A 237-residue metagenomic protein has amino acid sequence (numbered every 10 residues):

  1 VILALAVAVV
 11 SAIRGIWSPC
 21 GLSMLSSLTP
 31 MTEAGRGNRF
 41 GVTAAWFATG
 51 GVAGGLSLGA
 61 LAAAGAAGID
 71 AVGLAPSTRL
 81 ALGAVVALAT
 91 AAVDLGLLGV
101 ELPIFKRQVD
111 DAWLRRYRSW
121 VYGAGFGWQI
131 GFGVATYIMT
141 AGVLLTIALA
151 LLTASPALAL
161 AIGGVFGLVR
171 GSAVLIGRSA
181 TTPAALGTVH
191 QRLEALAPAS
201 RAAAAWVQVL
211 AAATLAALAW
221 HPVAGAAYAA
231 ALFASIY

Functional and structural regions predicted by a protein language model:
V1-P19, A75-A92, T153-G171, Y228-A229: Alpha-helical transmembrane segments
V7-G59: Juxtamembrane transmembrane-helix termini in multi-pass membrane transport proteins
L22-A34, L102-R107, G142-A148, A180-T188: Re-entrant/interfacial helical elements at transmembrane boundaries that shape and gate the permeation pathway
R39-A67, G177, H190-A216: Selective hydrophobic functional segments
A63-A67, W128-T153, Q208-F233: Alpha-helical transmembrane segments and their membrane-interface junctions in multi-pass membrane proteins
A71-G83, A87-Y137, S179-A202, A224-Y237: Alpha-helical multi-pass membrane helix bundles of inner-membrane/thylakoid proteins, especially permease cores
A112-W113, Y117, V121-S172: Generic multipass alpha-helical transmembrane bundles of integral membrane proteins
